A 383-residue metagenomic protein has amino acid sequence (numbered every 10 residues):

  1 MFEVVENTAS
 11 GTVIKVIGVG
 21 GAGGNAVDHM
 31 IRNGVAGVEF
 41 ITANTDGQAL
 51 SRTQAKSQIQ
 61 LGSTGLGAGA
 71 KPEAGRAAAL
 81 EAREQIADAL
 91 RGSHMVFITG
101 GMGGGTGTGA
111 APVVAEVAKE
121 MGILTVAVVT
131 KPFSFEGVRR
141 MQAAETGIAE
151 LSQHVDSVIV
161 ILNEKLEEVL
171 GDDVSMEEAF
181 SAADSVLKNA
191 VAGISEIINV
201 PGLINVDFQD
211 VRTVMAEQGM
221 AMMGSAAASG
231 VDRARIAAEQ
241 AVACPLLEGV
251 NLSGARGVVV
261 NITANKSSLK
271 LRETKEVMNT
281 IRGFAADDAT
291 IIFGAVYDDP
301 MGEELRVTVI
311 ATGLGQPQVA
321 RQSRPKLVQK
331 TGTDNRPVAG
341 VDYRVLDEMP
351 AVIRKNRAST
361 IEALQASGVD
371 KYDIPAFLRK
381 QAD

Functional and structural regions predicted by a protein language model:
M1-D383: Tubulin/FtsZ superfamily GTPase core signature
